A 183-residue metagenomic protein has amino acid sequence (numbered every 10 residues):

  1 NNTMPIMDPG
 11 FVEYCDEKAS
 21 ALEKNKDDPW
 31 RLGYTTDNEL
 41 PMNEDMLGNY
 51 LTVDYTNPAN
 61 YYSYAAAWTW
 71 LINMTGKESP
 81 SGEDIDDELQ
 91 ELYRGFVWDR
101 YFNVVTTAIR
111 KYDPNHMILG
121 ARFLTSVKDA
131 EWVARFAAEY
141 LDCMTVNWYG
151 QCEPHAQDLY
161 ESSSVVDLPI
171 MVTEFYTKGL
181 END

Functional and structural regions predicted by a protein language model:
N1, E78-S81, G150-C152: Generic structural signal for short, solvent-exposed loop/turn connectors between secondary structure elements
N1-D37, P41-N43: Acidic/aromatic-lined carbohydrate-recognition and catalytic surfaces of CAZymes acting on diverse glycans
T3-E17, L89-Y101, P154: Soluble or luminal CAZymes and related metallo-dependent hydrolases
P5, P9, P41, P58 (+4 more regions): Proline-rich intrinsically disordered, low-complexity coils
S20-N25, N43-Y64, W68, C152-D183: Long hydrophobic alpha-helices with heptad-repeat/coiled-coil character
P29-W132: Polysaccharide-binding and catalytic clefts of secreted carbohydrate-active enzymes
L92-T107, K111-D183: Glycoside hydrolase catalytic-domain groove-lining segments
